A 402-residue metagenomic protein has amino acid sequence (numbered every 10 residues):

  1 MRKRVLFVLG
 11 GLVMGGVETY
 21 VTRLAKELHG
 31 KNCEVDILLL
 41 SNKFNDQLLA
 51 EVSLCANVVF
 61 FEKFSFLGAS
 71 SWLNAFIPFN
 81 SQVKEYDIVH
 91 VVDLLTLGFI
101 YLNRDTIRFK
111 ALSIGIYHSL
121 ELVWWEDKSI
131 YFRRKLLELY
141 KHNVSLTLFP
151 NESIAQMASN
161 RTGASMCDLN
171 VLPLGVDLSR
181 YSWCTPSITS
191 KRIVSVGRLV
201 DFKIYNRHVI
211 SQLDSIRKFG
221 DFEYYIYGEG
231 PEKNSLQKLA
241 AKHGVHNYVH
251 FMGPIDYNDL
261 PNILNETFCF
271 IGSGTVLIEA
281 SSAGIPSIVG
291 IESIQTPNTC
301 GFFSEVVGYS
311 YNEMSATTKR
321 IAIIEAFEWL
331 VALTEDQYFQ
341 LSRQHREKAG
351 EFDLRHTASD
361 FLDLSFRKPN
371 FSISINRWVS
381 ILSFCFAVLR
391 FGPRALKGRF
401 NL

Functional and structural regions predicted by a protein language model:
L6-V8, L148, T185-L213, Y225: Conserved donor-binding/catalytic core segment of Leloir-type glycosyltransferases
F7-G15, T19-T22, E27-G68, G230-S235: N-terminal strand-loop element at the rim of the active site of nucleotide-sugar-dependent glycosyltransferases
A56-F60, Q237-I255: Nucleotide-activated donor-binding/catalytic signature segment of Leloir-type glycosyltransferases, i.e., the conserved
S71-A75, A111, H118-L139, N143 (+2 more regions): Nucleotide-sugar donor phosphate/pyrophosphate-binding loop at the beta->alpha transition of glycosyltransferases
V91-L97, I116-Y117: Short His-centered aromatic/hydrophobic patch
W124-D127, P173-S190, K203-R207: Acidic anion/phosphate-binding donor-loop and adjacent secondary structure in glycosyltransferase catalytic cores
K141-D168, L178: A short, active-site helix/loop in glycosyltransferases that binds the activated sugar's phosphate group
N262-I278, G284-I288: Acidic donor-binding loop of glycosyltransferase active sites
